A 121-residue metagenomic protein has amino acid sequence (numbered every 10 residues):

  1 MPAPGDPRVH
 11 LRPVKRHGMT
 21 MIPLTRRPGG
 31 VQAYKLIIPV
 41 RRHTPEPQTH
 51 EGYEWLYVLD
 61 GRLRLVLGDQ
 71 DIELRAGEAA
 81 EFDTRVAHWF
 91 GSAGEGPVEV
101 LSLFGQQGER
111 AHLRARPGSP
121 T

Functional and structural regions predicted by a protein language model:
M1-A3: Short C-terminal boundary/hinge segments that cap the last helix of small helical domains
H10-E46, Y53, L103-G108: A short glycine-rich, His/Asp/Glu-containing loop-to-beta-strand
L36, Y57, L65, A80 (+1 more regions): Preference for bulky hydrophobic residues occupying beta-strand positions in well-ordered beta-sheet regions
E46-T49, Y53-V58, L65, I72: His/acidic/aromatic-lined binding-pocket segments of jelly-roll/cupin-type domains and related regulatory beta-sandwich
E51, Q70, V86, G96: A generic "binding-loop/recognition-motif" signal
G68-R85: Short acidic-glycine-tyrosine-enriched beta hairpin
F90-G94: Asparagine-centered strand-capping/turn motif at beta-strand->loop junctions
G96-T121: Double-stranded beta-helix
